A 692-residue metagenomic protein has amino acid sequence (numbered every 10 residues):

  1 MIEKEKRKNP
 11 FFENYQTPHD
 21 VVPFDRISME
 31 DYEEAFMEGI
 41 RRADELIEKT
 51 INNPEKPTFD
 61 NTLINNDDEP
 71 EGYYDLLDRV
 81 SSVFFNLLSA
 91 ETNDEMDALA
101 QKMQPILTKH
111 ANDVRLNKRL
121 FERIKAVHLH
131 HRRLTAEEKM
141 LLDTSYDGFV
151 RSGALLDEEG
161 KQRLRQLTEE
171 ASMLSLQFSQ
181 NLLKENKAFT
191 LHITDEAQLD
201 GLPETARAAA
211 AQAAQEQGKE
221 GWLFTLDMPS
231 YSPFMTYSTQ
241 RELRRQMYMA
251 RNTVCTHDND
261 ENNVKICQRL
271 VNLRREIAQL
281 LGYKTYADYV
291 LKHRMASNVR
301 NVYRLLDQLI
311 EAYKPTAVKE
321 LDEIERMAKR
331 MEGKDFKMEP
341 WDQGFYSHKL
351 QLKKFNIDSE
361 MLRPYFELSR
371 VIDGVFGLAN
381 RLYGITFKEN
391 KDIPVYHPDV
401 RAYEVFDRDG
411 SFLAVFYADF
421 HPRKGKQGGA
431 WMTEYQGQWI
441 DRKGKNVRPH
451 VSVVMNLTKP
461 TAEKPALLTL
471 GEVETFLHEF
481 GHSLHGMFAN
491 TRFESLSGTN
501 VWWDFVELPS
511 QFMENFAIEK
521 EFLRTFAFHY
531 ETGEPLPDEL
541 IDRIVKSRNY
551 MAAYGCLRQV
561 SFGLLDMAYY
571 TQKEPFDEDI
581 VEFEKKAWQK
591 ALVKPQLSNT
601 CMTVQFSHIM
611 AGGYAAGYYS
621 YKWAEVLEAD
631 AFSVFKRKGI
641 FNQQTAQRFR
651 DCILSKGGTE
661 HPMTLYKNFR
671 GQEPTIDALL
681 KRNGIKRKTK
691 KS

Functional and structural regions predicted by a protein language model:
I2-L202, F635: N-terminal helix-rich structural modules
I2-S28, E34, E38, G221 (+9 more regions): C-terminal, non-catalytic "cap/extension" segments appended to globular domains
Q16-D31, S82-M103, I124-Q166, T225-K265 (+6 more regions): Short His/Asp/Glu-rich catalytic/ion-coordination signatures at enzyme active sites or charged loops
R41, E45, K49-F59, L76-N93 (+24 more regions): Intrinsically disordered or highly flexible coil/loop and linker segments, enriched in small and charged/polar residues
D75-N86, D143, D147, M249 (+3 more regions): Short, hydrophobic/amphipathic alpha-helical patches that form generic packing surfaces within helical domains
E137, L141-L142, Q180, K184-T225 (+8 more regions): Active-site-proximal, well-structured secondary-structure segments within enzyme catalytic domains
P229-Y231, I277, R408-G410, F420-K424 (+4 more regions): Short, glycine-/Ser/Thr-/acidic-enriched flexible segments
T458-L477: Short pre-active-site segment immediately N-terminal to the catalytic Zn-binding motif
